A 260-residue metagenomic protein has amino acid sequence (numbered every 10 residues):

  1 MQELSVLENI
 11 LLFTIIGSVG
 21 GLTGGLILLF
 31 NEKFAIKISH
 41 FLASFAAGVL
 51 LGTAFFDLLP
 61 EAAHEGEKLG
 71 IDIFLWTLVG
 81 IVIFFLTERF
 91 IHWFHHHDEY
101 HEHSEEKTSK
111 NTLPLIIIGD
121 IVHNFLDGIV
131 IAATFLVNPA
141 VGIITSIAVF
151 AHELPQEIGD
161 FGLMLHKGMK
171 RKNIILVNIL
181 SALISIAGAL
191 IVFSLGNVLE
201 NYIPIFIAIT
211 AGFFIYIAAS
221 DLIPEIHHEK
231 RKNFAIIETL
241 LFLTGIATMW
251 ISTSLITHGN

Functional and structural regions predicted by a protein language model:
M1-N260: Intrinsically disordered, metal-sensing/regulatory segments
